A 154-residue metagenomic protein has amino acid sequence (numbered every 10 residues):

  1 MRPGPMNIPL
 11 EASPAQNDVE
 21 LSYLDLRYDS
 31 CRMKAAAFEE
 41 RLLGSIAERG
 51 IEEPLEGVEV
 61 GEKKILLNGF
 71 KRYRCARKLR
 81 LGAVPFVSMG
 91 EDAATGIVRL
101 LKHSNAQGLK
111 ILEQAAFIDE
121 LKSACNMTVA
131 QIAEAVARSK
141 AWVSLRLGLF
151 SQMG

Functional and structural regions predicted by a protein language model:
M1-S88: Short, charged/polar connector segments at secondary-structure boundaries
C31-M33, R74-Q152: Amphipathic, charge-rich alpha-helical segments that serve as recognition/docking helices
E52-P54, S151-G154: Short, proline-centered helix/strand-breaking motifs
